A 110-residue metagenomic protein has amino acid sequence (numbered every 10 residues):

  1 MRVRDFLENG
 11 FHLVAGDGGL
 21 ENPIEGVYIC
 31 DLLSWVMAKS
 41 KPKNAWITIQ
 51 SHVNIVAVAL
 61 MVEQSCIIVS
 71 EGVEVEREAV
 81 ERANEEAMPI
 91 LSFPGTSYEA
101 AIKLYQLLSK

Functional and structural regions predicted by a protein language model:
M1-R4, T96: Short, structural beta-strand-to-alpha-helix junction motif
D5-V27: An N-cap/entry alpha-helix motif that binds or orients negatively charged groups
E21-I24, L33-A45, I49-K110: Feature captures the catalytic cores and cofactor-binding loops of soluble hydro-lyases/lyases that act on carboxylate
C30: Active-site rim beta-loop-alpha module in soluble metabolic enzymes
